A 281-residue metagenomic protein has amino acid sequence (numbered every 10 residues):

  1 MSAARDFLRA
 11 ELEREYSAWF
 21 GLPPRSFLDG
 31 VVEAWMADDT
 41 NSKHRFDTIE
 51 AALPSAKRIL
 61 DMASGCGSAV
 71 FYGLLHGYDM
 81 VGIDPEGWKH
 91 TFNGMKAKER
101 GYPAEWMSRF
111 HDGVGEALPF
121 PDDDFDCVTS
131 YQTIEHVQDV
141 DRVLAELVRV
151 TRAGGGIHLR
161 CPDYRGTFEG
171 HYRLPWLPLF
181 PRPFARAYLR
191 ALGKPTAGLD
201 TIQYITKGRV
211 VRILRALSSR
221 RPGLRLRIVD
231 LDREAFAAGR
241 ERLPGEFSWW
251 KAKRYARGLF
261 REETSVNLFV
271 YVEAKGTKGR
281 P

Functional and structural regions predicted by a protein language model:
M1-L118, C127, L144, T264-F269 (+1 more regions): Conserved N-terminal segment of class I S-adenosyl-L-methionine
P54, Q138, R152: Short conserved AdoMet
L118-F120, V137: Helix-loop segment at the mouth of the active site in Rossmann-fold oxidoreductases, especially SDR/KR enzymes
C127-T133: A short beta-strand submotif of the Rossmann-like class I SAM-dependent methyltransferase core that lines
Q138-E146, G156-Y271: S-adenosyl-L-methionine-dependent methyltransferase catalytic module, highlighting the catalytic core
R149: Basic phosphate/pyrophosphate-binding loop/patch that engages nucleotide-derived ligands
V272-G276: Active-site beta-strand termini and strand-to-loop segments that position acidic
